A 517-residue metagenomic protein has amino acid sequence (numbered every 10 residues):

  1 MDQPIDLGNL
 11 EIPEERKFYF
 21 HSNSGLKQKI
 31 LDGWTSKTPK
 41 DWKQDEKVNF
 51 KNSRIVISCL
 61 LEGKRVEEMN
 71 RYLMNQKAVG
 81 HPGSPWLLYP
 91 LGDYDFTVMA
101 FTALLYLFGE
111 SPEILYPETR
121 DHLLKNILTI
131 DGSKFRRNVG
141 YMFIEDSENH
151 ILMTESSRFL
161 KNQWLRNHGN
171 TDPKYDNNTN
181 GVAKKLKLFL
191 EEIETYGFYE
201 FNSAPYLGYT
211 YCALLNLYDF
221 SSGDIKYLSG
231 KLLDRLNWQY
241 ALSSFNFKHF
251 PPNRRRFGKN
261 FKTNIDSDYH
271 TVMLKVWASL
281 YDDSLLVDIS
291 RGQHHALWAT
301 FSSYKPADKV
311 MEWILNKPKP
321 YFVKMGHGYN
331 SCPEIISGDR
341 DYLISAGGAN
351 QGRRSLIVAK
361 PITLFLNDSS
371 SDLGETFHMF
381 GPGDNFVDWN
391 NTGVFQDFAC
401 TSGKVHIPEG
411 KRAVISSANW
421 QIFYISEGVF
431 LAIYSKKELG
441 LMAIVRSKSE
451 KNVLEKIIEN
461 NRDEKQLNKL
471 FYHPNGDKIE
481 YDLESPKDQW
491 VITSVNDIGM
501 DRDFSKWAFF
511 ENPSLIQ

Functional and structural regions predicted by a protein language model:
M1-M153, Y175-L186, S279-Q517: Ser/Thr/Asn(+Pro)-rich, low-complexity disordered segments
G25-G33, K43-F50, I57-S58, T171 (+4 more regions): Catalytic cores of extracellular degradative/oxidative enzymes
W86, W164, T195, I265 (+2 more regions): Generic detector of bulky aromatic hydrophobic side chains
L105-L207, Y211-L242, N246: Eukaryote-skewed repeat-based solenoidal scaffolds used as protein-protein interaction platforms, primarily
L215, K226-H294: Extended amphipathic alpha-helical segments with heptad-repeat/coiled-coil character used for oligomerization, fusion
